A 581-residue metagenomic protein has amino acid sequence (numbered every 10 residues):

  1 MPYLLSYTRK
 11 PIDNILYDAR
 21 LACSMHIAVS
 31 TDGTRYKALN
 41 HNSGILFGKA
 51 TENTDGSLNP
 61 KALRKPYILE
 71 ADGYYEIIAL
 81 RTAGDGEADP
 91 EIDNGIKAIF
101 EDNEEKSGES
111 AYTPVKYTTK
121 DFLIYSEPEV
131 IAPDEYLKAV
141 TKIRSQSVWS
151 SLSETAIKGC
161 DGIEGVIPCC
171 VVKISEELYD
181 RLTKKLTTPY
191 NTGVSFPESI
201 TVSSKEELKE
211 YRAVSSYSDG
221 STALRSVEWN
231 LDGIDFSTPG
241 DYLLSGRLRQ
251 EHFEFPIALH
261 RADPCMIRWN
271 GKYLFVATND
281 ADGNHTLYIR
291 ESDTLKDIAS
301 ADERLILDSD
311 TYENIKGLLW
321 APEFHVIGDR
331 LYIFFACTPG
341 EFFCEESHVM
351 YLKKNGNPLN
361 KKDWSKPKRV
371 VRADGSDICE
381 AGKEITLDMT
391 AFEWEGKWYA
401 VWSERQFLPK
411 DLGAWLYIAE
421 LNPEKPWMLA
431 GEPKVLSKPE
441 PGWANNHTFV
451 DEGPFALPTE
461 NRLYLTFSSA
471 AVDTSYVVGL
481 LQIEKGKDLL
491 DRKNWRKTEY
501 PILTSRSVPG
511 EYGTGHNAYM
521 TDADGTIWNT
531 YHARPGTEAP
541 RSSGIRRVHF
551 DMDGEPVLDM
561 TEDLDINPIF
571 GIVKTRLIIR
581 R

Functional and structural regions predicted by a protein language model:
M1-R581: Carbohydrate-active catalytic/glycan-binding domains of CAZyme proteins, especially the secreted or lumenal ectodomains
